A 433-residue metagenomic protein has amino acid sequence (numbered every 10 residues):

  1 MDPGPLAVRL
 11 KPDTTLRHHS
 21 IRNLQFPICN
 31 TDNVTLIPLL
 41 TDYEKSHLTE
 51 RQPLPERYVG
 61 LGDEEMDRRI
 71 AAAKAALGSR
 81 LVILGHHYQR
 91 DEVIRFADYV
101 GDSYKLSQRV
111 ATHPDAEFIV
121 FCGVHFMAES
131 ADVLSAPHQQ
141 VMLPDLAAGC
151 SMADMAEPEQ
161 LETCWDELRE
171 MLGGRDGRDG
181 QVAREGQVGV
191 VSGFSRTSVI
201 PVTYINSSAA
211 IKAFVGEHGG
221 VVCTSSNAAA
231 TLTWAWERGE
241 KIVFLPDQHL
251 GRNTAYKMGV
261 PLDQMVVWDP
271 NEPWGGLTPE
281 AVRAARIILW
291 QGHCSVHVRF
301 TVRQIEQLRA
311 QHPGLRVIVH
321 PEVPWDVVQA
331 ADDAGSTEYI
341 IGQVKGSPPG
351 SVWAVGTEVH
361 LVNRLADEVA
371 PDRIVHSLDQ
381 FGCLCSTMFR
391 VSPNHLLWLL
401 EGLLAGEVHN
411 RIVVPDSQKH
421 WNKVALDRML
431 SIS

Functional and structural regions predicted by a protein language model:
M1-D32, R175-S198: Intrinsic disorder/low-complexity segments
D32-G177, E185-G186, F194-V355, H360-S433: Active-site loop-to-helix "anion-binding N-cap" substructures in soluble metabolic enzymes
